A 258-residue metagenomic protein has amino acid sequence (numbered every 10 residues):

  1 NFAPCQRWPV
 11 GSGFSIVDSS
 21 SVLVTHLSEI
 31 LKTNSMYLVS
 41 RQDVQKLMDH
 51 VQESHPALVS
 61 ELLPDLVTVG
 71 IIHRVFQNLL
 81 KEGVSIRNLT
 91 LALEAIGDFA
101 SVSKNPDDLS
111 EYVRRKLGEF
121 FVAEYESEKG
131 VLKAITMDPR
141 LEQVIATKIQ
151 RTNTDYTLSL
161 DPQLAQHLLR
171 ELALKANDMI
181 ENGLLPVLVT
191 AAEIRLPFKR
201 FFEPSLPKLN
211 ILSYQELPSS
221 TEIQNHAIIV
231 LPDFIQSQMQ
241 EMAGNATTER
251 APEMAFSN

Functional and structural regions predicted by a protein language model:
N1-N258: Membrane-embedded alpha-helical signal segments
